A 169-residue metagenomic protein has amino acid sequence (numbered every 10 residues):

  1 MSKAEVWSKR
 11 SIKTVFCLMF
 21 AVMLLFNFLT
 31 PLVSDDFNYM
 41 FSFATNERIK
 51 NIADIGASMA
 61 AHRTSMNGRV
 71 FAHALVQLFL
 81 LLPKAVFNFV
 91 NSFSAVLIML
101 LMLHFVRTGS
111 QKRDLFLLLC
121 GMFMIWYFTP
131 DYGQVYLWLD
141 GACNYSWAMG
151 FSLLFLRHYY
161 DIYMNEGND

Functional and structural regions predicted by a protein language model:
M1-M23: Start-transfer (signal-anchor) and selected internal transmembrane alpha helices of multi-pass inner/ER membrane
K3-V6, L103-D114, Y163-N168: Membrane-interface helix-boundary motifs at transmembrane edges
F16-L24, V96-L100, L118-Y127: Hydrophobic core of alpha-helical transmembrane segments in multi-pass integral membrane proteins
V22-T64, V76-Q77: Extracytoplasmic loop-helix module adjacent to an early transmembrane segment
A61-A85: Short hydrophobic/aromatic helix or loop-helix immediately within or flanking a transmembrane segment in polytopic
L81-L97: Loop-to-helix entry region of an early transmembrane alpha helix in multi-pass inner-membrane enzymes
S92-K112, F116, L154: Transmembrane-helix motifs of polytopic, lipid-linked glycan transferases
L115-L117, G121-Y163: Membrane-interface micro-motifs in multi-pass membrane enzymes
